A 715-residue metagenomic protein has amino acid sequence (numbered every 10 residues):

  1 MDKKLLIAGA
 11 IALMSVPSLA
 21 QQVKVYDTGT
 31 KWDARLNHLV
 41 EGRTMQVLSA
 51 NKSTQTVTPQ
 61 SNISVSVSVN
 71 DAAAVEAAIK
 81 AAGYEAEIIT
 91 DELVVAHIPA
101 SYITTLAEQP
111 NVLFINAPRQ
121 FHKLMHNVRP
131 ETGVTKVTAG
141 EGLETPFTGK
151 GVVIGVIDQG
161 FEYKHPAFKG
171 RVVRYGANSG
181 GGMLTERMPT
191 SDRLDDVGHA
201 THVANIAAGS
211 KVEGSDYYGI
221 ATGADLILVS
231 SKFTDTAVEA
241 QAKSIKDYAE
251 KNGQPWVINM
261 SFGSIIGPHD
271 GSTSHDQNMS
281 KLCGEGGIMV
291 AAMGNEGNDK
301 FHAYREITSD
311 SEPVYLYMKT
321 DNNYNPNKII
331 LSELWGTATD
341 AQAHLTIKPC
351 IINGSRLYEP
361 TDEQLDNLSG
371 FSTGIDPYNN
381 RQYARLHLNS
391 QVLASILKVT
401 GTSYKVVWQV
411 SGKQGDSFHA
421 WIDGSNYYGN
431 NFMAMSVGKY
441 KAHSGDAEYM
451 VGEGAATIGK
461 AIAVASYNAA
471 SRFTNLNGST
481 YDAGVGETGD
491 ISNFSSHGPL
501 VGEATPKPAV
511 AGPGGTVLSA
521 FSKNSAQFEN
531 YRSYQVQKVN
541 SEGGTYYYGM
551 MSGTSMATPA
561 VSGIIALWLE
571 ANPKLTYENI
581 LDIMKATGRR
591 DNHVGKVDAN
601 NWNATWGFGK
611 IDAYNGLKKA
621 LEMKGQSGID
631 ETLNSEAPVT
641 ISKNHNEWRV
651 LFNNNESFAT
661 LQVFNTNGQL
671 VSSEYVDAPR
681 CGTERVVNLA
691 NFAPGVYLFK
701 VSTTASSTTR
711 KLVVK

Functional and structural regions predicted by a protein language model:
L5-M14, S18-T145, G151-I154: Autoinhibitory N-terminal propeptides
K52-T56, N252-S264, P268-G271, G286-M293 (+4 more regions): C-terminal subdomain of the subtilisin-like protease fold in secreted/lumenal serine endopeptidases
G140-V238, G253-W256, G284-I288, A292 (+9 more regions): Subtilisin-like serine protease catalytic core
T145-F147, Q159-T201, C350-M435, R532-T545: Active-site core segment of subtilase-fold serine proteases
G180-T185, S372-I375, Q382-Y383, Y467-N477 (+3 more regions): Catalytic-core environment of secreted peptidases
A204, I227-K232, K246-Q254, I330-A343 (+2 more regions): Hydrolase catalytic cores
G253-R356, G401-F521, T587-G588: Catalytic-core segments of hydrolase enzymes
E631-K715: C-terminal outer-membrane/trafficking sorting elements
